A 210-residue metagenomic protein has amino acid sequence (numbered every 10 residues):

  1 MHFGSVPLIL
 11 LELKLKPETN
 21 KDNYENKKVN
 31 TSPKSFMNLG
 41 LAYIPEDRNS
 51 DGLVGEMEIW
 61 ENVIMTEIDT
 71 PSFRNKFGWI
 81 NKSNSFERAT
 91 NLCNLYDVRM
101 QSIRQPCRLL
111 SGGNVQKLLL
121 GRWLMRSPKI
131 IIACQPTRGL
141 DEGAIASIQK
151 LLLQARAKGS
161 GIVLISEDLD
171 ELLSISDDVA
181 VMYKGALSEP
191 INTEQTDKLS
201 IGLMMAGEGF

Functional and structural regions predicted by a protein language model:
M1-F210: Glycine-rich phosphate-binding loops of nucleotide-dependent enzymes
